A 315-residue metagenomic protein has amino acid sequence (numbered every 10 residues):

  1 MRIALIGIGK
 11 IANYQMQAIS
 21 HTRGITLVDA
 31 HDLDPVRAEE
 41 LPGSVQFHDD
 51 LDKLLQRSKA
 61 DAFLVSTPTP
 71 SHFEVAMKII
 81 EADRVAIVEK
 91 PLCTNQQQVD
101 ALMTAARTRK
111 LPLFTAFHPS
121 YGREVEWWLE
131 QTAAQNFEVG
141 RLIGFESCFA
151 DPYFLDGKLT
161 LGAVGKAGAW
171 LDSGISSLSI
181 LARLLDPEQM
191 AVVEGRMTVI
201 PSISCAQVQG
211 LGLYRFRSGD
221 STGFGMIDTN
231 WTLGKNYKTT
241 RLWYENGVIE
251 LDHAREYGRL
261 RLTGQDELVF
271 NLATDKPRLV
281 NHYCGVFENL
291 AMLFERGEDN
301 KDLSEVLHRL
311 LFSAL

Functional and structural regions predicted by a protein language model:
M1-P42: N-terminal Rossmann-like dinucleotide-binding module
L5, A62-V65, D100, R217 (+1 more regions): C-terminal helix-rich "cap/oligomerization" subdomain common to oxidoreductases
Q15, V45-A105: Beta-loop-alpha module in the N-terminal Rossmann-like domain of NAD(P)-dependent dehydrogenases, especially those
D29, D61-A62, V85, G144 (+1 more regions): Short, Asp-centered acidic motifs that coordinate Mg2+ and/or phosphate in catalytic or ligand-binding sites
V88-E89, L113-T115, L251: Hydrophobic residues in well-ordered beta-strands that form the structural core
P119-E194, I200: Predominantly a Rossmann-like dinucleotide-binding segment in NAD(P)-dependent oxidoreductases
S179-Y257, F287-R296: Contiguous beta-strand/loop segments that form the cofactor/metal-binding neighborhood of enzyme cores
W243-E305: C-terminal glycine/acidic-rich active-site capping loop/insertion
